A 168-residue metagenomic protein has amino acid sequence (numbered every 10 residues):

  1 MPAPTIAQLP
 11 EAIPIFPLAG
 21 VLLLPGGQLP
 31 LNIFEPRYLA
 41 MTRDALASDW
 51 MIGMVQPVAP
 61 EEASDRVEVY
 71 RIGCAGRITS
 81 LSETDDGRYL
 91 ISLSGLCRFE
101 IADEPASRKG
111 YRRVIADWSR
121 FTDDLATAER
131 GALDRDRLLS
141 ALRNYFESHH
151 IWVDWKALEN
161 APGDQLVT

Functional and structural regions predicted by a protein language model:
M1-T168: N-terminal low-complexity, acidic/polar interaction/targeting segments
